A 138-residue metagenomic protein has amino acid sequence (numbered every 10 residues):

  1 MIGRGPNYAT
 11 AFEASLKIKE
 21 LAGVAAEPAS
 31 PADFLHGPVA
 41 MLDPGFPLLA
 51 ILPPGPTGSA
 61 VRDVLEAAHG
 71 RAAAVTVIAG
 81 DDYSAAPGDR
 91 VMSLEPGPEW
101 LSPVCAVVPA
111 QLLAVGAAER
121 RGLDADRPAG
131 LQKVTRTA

Functional and structural regions predicted by a protein language model:
M1-A138: A SIS-like phosphosugar-recognition module
